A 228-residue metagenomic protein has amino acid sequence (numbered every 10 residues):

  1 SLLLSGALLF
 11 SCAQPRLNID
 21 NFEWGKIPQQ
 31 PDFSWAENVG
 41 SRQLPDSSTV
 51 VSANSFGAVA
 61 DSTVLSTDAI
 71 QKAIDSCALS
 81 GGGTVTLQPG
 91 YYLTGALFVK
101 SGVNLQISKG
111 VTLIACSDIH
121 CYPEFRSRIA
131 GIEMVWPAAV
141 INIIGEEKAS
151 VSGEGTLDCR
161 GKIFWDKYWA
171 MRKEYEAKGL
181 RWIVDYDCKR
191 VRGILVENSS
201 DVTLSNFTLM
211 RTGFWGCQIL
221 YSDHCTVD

Functional and structural regions predicted by a protein language model:
S1-S5: Sec-dependent signal peptide recognition, specifically the positively charged N-region followed immediately by
A7, S11-N104, S108-N198, S205 (+1 more regions): Extracellular "leader-to-stem" segments immediately downstream of a signal peptide or signal-anchor in secreted/lumenal
L220-D228: Surface-exposed extracellular loop regions of Gram-negative outer-membrane beta-barrel proteins
